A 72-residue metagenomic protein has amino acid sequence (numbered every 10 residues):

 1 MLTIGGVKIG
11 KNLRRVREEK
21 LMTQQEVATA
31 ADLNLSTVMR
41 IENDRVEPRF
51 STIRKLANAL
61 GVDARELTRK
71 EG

Functional and structural regions predicted by a protein language model:
M1-K8: A detector for short, charged/polar N-terminal pre-domain segments
V7, E18-E19, E47: Short amphipathic helical patch at the helix-1/turn junction of helix-turn-helix
K11-A30, K55: Short basic helix-loop element that most often maps to the first helix and adjoining turn of HTH DNA-binding modules
L13, V27-A28, V38-I41, L67: Conserved hydrophobic/aromatic packing and binding residues within compact polymer-binding modules
D32-E47: Recognition helix of helix-turn-helix/homeodomain-like DNA-binding domains that insert into the DNA major groove
S51-E66: DNA major-groove recognition helix of helix-turn-helix/homeodomain DNA-binding modules
E66-G72: Short amphipathic recognition helices of helix-turn-helix/homeodomain-type DNA-binding modules
